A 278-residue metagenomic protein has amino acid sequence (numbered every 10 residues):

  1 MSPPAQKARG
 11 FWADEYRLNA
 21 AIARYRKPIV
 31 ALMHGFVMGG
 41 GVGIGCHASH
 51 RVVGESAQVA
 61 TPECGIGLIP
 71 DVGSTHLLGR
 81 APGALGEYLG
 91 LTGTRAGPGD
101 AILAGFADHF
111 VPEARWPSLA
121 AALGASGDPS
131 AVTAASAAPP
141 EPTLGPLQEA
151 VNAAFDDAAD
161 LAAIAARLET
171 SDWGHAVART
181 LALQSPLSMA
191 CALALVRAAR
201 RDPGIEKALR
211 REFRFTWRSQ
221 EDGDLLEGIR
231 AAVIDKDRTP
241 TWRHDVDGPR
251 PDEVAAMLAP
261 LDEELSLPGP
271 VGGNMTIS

Functional and structural regions predicted by a protein language model:
M1-P3, A48-G54, T75, A81: A glycine- and small-aliphatic-rich helix-loop capping segment at beta-alpha/alpha-beta transitions that lines
M1-R17, G67, V246, A255: Glycine- (often His-adjacent) and acidic-residue-rich active-site loop that binds/positions the CoA thioester
R9, Y16, G39, R95 (+2 more regions): Glycine-rich phosphate-binding loop at the start of an alpha helix
I22-I66, P70, Y88-L89, G93-P98: Glycine-rich beta-to-alpha active-site loop
I44-G45, D100-A101, A192, A232: Hydrophobic/aromatic residues within transmembrane alpha-helices of multi-pass small-molecule transporters
V72-S130: Contiguous mid-protein beta-loop-alpha structural module that forms a pocket-lining wall or clamp of enzyme active
F106-Q184: Amphipathic alpha-helical blocks and their helix-capping loop/short-beta junctions
R167-H175, L181-S278: Long, low-complexity C-terminal extensions of enzymes
